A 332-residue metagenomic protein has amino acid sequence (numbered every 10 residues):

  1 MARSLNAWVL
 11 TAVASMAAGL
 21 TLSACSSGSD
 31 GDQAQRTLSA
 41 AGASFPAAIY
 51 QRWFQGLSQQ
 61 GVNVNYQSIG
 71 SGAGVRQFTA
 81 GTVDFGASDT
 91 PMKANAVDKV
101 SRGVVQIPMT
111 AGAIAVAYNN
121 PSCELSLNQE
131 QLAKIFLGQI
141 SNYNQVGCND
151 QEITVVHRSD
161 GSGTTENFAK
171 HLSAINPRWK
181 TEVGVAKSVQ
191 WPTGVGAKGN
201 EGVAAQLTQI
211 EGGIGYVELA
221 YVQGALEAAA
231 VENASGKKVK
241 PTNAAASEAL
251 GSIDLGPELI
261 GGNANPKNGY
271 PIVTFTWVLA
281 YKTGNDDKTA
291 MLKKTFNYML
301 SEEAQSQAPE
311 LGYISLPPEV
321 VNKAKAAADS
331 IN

Functional and structural regions predicted by a protein language model:
M1-A12: Bacterial N-terminal signal peptides that target proteins for export
N6-W8, C25-N332: Flexible loop/hinge segments at secondary-structure junctions
A12-G19: Core hydrophobic alpha-helical transmembrane segments of single-pass membrane proteins
L20-A24: C-terminal motif of bacterial Sec signal peptides marking the signal peptidase cleavage site
